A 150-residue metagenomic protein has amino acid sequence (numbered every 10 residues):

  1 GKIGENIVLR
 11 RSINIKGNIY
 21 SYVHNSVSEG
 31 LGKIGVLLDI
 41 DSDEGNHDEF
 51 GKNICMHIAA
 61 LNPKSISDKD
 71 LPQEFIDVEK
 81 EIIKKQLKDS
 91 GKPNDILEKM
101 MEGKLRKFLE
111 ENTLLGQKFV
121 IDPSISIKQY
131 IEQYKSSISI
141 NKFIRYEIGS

Functional and structural regions predicted by a protein language model:
G1-S150: N-terminal assembly/interaction segments in proteins that build large macromolecular machines
